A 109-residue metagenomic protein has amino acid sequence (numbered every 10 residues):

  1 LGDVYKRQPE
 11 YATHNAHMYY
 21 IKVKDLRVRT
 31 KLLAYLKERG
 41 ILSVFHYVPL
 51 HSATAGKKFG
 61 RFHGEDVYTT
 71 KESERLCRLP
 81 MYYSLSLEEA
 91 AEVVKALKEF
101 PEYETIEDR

Functional and structural regions predicted by a protein language model:
G2-R109: PLP-dependent aminotransferase class I/II
